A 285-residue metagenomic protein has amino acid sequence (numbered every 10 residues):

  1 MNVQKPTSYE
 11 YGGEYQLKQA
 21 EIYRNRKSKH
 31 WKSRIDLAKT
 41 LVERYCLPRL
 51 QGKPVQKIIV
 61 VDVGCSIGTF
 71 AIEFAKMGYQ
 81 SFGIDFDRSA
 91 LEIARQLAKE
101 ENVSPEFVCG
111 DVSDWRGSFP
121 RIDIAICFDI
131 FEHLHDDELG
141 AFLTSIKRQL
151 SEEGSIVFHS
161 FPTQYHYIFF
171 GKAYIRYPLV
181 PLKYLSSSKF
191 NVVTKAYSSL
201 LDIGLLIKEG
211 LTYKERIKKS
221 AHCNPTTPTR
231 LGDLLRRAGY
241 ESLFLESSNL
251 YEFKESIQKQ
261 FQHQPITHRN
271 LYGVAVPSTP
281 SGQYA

Functional and structural regions predicted by a protein language model:
M1-P120, I124-F128, G140-L143, N224-P225 (+3 more regions): Conserved N-terminal segment of class I S-adenosyl-L-methionine
S8-Y11, Y15, Q19-R26, H30-W31 (+3 more regions): S-adenosyl-L-methionine-dependent methyltransferase catalytic module, highlighting the catalytic core
G78, N102-S104, E153, G239-S242: A generic structural signal for alpha->beta connector loops
R116, L134-H135: Activation segment
D129-H133: Short catalytic micro-motifs in class I SAM-dependent methyltransferases
